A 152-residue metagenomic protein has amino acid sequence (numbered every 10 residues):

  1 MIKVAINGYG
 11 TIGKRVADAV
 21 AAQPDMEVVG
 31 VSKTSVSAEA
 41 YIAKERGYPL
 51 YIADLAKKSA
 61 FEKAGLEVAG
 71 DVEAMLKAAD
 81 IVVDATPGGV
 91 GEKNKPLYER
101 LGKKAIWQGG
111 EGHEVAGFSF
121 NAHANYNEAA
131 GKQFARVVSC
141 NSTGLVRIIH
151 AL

Functional and structural regions predicted by a protein language model:
M1-L152: N-terminal Rossmann-like NAD(P) cofactor-binding subdomain of oxidoreductases, focused on the glycine-rich
